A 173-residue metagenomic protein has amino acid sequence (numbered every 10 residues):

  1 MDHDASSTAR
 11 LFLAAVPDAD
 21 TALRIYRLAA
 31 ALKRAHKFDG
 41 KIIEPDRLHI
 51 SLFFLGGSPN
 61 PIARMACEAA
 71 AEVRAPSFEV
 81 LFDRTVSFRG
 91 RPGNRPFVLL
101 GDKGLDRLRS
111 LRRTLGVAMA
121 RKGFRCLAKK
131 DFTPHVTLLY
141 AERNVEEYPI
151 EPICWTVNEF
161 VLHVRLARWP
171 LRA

Functional and structural regions predicted by a protein language model:
M1-A173: Histidine-dependent nucleotide/RNA phosphoesterase domain, centered on the 2H-phosphoesterase fold with its duplicated
